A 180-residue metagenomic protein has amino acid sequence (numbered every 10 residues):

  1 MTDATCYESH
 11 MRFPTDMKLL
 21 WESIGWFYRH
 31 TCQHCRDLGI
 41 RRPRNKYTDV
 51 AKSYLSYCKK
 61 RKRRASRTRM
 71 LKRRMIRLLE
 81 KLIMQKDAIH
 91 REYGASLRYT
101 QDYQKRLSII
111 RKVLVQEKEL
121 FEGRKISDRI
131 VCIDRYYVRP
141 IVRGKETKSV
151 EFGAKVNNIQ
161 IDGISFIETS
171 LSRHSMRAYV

Functional and structural regions predicted by a protein language model:
T2-V180: Polybasic low-complexity intrinsically disordered regions
